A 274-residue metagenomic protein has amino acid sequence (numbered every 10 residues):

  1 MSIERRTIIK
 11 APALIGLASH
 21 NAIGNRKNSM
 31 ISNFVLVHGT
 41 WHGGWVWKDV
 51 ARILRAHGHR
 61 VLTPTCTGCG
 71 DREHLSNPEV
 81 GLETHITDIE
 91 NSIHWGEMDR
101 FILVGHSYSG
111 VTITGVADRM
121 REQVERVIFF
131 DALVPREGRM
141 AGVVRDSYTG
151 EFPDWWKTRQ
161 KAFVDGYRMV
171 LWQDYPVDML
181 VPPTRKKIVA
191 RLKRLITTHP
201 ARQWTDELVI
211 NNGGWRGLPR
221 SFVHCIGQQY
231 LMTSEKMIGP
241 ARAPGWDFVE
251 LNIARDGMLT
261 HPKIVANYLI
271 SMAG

Functional and structural regions predicted by a protein language model:
S2, T7-R26: N-terminal export signals
N33-D71: Conserved HGGG/HGGXW glycine-rich cap/lid loop of the alpha/beta-hydrolase fold
C66-I102, D118-R119, G142-D146: Active-site loop/oxyanion-hole signature of alpha/beta-hydrolase fold enzymes
I102-E137: Conserved hydrolase catalytic core segment
F129-F163: Flexible "cap/lid" loop of the alpha/beta hydrolase fold
L195-N212: Active-site nucleophile elbow and catalytic-triad environment of alpha/beta-hydrolase enzymes
I226-N252, D256-L259: Conserved loop-alpha-helix segment in the C-terminal half of the alpha/beta-hydrolase fold that carries the catalytic
L259-I270: Post-His helix in hydrolase/transferase enzymes
